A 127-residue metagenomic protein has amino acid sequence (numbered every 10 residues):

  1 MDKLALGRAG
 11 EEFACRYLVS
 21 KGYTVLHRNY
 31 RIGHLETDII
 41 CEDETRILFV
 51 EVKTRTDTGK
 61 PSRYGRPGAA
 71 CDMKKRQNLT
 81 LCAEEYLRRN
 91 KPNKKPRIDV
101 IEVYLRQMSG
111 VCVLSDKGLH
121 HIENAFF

Functional and structural regions predicted by a protein language model:
M1, A5, A9, H34 (+1 more regions): Residues at secondary-structure transition points
M1-Y30: Acidic-basic catalytic patches of nuclease active cores, encompassing PD-(D/E)XK and other metal-cofactor nuclease
L18, I39-K60, L79: Conserved catalytic cores of phosphodiester-cleaving nucleases, focusing on short active-site segments
R28-R31, E36-T37, Y104: Short, solvent-exposed loop/turn elements at beta->coil junctions and helix N-caps that rim active or binding pockets
L35-T37, L48, P96-I98, K117: Change "...and in nucleic-acid phosphodiester-cleaving endonucleases..." to "...and in nucleic-acid processing enzymes
T54-R106: Catalytic cores of nucleic-acid endonucleases
Y104-F127: Short, low-complexity, polybasic intrinsically disordered segments
